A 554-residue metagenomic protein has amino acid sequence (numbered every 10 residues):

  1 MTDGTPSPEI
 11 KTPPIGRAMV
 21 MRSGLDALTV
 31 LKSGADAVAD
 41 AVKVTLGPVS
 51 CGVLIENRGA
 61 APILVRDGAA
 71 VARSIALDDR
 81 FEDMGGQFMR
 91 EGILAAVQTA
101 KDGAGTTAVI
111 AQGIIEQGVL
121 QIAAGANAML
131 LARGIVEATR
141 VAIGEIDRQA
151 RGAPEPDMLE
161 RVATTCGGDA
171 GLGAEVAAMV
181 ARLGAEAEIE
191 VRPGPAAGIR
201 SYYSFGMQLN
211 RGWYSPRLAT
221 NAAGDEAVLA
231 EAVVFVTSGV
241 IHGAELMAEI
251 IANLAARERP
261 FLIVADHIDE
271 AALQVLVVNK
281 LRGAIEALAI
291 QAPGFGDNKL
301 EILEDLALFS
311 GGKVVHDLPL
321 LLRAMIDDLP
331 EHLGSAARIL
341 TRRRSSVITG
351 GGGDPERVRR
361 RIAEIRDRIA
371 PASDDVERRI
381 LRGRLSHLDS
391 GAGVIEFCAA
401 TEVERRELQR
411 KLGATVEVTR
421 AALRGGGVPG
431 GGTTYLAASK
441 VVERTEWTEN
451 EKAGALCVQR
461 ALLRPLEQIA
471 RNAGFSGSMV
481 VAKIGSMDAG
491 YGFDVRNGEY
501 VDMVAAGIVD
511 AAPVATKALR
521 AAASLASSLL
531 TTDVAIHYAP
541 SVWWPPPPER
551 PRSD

Functional and structural regions predicted by a protein language model:
T2-A96: Generic N-terminal targeting/processing segments that precede catalytic cores or assembly contacts
K11, A69, I110-E116, E137 (+3 more regions): Short, conserved phosphate-binding/catalytic loop or strand-edge motifs used in phosphoryl-/nucleotidyl-transfer
R22, A96-T106, V428-P429: Glycine/serine-rich anion-binding loops at beta->alpha junctions that coordinate negatively charged ligand groups
T29-L31, A76, F81-D83, T165 (+2 more regions): Extended, low-charge hydrophobic alpha-helical regions
L31, G47, K101, G125 (+9 more regions): Residue-level signature of catalytic and energy-coupling elements of molecular machines, predominantly ATP/GTP-dependent
R58, P62, V109-E116, R140-D147 (+3 more regions): Core structural elements
V119-T165, V228-E231, I326-G352, T448-A511 (+1 more regions): A structural-propensity feature for long, helix-poor, extended segments
I143-P429, A535-D554: Long, structured protein-protein interaction/assembly regions in large complexes
